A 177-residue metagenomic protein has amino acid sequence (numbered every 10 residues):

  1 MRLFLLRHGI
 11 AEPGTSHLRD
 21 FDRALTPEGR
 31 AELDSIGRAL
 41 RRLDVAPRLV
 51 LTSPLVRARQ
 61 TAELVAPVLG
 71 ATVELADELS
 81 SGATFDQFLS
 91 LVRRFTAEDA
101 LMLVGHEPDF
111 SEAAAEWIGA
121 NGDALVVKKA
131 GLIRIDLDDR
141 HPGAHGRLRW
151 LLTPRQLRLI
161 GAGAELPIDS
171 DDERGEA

Functional and structural regions predicted by a protein language model:
R2-D77, G82-A83, F110, D123-V127 (+2 more regions): Active-site-proximal alpha-helix that buttresses catalytic centers in soluble enzyme cores
L3, A97-G105: Generic beta-sheet signal
L43-V45, R94-D99: Glycine-rich phosphate-binding loop signature in dinucleotide/nucleotide-binding domains
S80-A97: Short phosphate-binding loop-to-helix
A113: Residues that scaffold the ATP/ADP-binding catalytic core of kinase and kinase-like folds
I118-R147, L151-Q156: Domain-level recognition of soluble alpha/beta enzyme cores, biased toward histidine phosphatases/phosphomutases
